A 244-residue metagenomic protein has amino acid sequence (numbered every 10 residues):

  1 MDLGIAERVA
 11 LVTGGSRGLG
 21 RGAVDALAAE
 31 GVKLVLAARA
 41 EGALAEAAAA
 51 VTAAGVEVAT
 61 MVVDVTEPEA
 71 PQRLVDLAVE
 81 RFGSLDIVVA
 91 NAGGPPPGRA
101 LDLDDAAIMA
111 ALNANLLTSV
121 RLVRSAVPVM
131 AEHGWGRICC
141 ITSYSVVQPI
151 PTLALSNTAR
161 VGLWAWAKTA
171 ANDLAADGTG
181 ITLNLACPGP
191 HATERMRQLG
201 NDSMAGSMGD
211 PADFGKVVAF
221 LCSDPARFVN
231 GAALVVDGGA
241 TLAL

Functional and structural regions predicted by a protein language model:
D2, Q148, A219, N230-L244: Short C-terminal tail/terminal secondary-structure segment of NAD(P)H-dependent dehydrogenase/reductase domains
V9, S16-G18: Conserved glycine-rich cofactor-binding loop
V89, A175-T182, V229-G231: Short, small/polar-rich loop/turn modules that mediate ligand/substrate recognition or access, typified
R99-A100, D104-L112, I138, M196: Substrate-binding pocket helix/loop in short-chain dehydrogenase/reductase
P128, N172-A176, R227: Alpha-helical segment proximal to the catalytic Tyr-Lys
R137-G162, A167-A176, P190-H191: Catalytic loop of short-chain dehydrogenase/reductase
S203-F214, P225: A conserved structural motif in NAD(P)-dependent oxidoreductases
